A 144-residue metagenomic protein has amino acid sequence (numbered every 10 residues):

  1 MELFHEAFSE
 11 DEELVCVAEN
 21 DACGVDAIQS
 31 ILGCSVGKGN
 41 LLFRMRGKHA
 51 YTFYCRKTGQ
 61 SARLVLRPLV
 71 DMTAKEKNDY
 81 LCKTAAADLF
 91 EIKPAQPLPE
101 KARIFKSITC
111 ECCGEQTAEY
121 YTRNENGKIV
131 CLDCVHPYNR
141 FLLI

Functional and structural regions predicted by a protein language model:
L3-E12: Phosphate-handling active-site elements
E12-F53: A structural-propensity feature for long, helix-poor, extended segments
Y51-P68: N-terminal alpha-helical interaction blocks
A86-P99, C112-T117: Short Cys/His-rich Zn2+-coordinating modules
P97-S107, Y120-E125: Short, flexible, mixed-charge glycine/proline-rich loop motifs that serve as phosphate/nucleic-acid-contacting
T109-G114, C131-C134: Short cysteine-rich clusters marking metal-coordination/redox-active sites
E119-Y120, R140-F141: Short, non-ligating residues that shape and space the ligands of small metal-coordination modules and catalytic
N124-P137: Cysteine-rich micro-motifs
